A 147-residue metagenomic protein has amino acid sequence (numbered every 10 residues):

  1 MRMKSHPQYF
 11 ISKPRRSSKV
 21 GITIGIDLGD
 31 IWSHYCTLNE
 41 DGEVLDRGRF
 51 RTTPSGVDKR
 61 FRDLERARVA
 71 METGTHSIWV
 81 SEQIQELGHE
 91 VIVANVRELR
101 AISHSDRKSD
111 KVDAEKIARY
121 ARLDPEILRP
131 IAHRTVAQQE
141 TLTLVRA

Functional and structural regions predicted by a protein language model:
M1-A147: Phosphate- and other anionic-substrate recognition elements at nucleic-acid/protein interfaces
